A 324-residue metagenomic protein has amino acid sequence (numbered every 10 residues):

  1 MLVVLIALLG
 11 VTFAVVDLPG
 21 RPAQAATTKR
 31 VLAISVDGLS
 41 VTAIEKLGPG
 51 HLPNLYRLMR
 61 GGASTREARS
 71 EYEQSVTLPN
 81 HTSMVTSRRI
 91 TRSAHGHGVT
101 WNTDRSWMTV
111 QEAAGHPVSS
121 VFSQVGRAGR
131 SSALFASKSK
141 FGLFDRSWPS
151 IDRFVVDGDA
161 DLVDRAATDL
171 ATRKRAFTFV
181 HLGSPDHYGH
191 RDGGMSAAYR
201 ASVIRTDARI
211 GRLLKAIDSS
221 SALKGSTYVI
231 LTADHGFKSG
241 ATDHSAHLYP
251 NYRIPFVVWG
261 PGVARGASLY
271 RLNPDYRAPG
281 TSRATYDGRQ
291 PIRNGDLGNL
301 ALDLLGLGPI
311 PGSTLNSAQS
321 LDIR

Functional and structural regions predicted by a protein language model:
G10-T27: C-terminal region of N-terminal signal peptides and the immediate post-cleavage residues of exported proteins
A26-T27, V41-Q124: Active-site nucleophile/metal-coordination loop of metallo-enzymes that catalyze phosphate/sulfate and related
T27-L32, H51, G61-R66, R127-A133 (+4 more regions): Loop/turn elements at helix/coil->beta-strand transitions in domains of secreted/extracellular proteins
A33, N54, T206-Y249, A301: Metal-dependent active-site segment of extracytoplasmic phospho-/sulfohydrolases and closely related
D37-T42, G62-T65, E71-V76, I90-T91 (+6 more regions): Solvent-exposed loop/turn segments at secondary-structure junctions within structured extracellular/periplasmic domains
V41, N273-S317: Non-catalytic, well-ordered alpha-helical segments in soluble enzyme domains
S139-R153, A167-R212: Active-site His/acidic residue clusters
T232-P274: Histidine-centered active-site microenvironments of extracellular/periplasmic hydrolases and transferases
